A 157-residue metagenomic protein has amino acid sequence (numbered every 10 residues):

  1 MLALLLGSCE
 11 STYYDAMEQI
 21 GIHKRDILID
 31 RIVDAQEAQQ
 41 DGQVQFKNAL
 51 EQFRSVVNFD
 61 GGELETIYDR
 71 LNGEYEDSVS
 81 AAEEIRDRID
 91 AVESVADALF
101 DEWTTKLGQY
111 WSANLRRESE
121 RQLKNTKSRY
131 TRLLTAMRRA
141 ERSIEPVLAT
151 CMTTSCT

Functional and structural regions predicted by a protein language model:
M1-L2: Sec-dependent signal peptide recognition, specifically the positively charged N-region followed immediately by
L5-S8: C-terminal motif of bacterial Sec signal peptides marking the signal peptidase cleavage site
E10-Y13: Bacterial signal peptide processing site
A16, H23, D30, F59 (+8 more regions): Primarily heptad-repeat coiled-coil rod domains in cytosolic scaffolding/tethering proteins
R25, I29-L107: Early exported N-terminus immediately downstream of N-terminal targeting peptides
R88-T157: Extended amphipathic alpha-helical interaction segments
